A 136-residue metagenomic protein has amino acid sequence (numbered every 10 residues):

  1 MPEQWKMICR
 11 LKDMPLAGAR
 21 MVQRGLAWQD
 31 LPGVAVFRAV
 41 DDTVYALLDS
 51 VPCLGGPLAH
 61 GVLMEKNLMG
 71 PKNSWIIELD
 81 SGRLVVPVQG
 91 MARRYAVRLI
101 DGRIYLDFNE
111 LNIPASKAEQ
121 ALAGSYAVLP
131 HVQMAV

Functional and structural regions predicted by a protein language model:
M1-E65, L79, Y95-V136: N-terminal pre-ligand scaffold of iron-sulfur
V51, G70-N73: Short cysteine clusters
G61-N67, V85-M91: Short linker/helix segments within small regulatory modules
P71, M91, R98-I100: A short, structural micro-pattern
I77-E78, V86: Short beta-strand His + acidic residue motifs that chelate non-heme Fe in jelly-roll/DSBH and cupin folds
